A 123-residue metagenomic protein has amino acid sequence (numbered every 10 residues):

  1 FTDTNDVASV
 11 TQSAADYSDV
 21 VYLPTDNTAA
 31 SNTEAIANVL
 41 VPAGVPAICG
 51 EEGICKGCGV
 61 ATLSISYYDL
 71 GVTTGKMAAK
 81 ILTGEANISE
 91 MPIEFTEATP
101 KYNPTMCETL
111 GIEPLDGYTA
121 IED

Functional and structural regions predicted by a protein language model:
F1-Y17: Extracellular/periplasmic Venus flytrap/periplasmic-binding protein
T4-D6, D26-A30, G53-K56: Solvent-exposed loop/turn segments at secondary-structure junctions within structured extracellular/periplasmic domains
S18-A30, A47-G50: Periplasmic-binding protein-like
Y22-D26, V60-Y67: Second-shell loop/turn segments in exported
N32, I36-C58: Venus flytrap/periplasmic-binding-protein-like
I54-S64, P92-A98: Surface-exposed aromatic
I65-A86: Hydrophobic alpha-helical segments within soluble ligand-binding/sensing domains
K80-D123: Hinge/cleft segment of the Venus flytrap/periplasmic-binding protein
